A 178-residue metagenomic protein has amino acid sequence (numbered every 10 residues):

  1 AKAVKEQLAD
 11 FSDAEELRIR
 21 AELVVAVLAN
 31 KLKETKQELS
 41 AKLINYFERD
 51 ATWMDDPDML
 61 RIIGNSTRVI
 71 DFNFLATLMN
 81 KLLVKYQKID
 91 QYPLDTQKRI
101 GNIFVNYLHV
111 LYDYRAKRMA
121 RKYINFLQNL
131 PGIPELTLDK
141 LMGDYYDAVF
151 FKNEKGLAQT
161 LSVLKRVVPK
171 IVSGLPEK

Functional and structural regions predicted by a protein language model:
A1-I44: Charged, helix-prone or intrinsically disordered regulatory segments positioned adjacent to compact structured domains
A1-V4, L32-K42, F72-V84, Y114-N125: Helix-turn-helix repeat elements of alpha-solenoid scaffolds
K5-E15, I44-D56, K81-Q97, N125-T137 (+1 more regions): Solenoid-like repeat scaffolds
D13-L23, M54-I62, K98-V105, L136-M142: Generic helix N-cap/helix-start motif at coil->alpha-helix transitions
I19-K31, I63-R68, F104-L111, L141-A148: Conserved small-residue packing positions in alpha-helical repeats and bundles
I70, Y112-R115, K152-K155: Residue-level detector of the short coil/turn that links helix A to helix B within each tetratricopeptide repeat
F104-G143: Intrinsically disordered, low-complexity segments enriched in Gly and acidic/Ser/Thr residues that form flexible
V149-K178: C-terminal non-catalytic interaction modules
